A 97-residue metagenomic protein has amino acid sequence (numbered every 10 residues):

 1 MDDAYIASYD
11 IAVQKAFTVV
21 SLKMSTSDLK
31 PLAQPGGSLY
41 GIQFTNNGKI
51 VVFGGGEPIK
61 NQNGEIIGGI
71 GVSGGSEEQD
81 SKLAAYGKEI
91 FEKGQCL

Functional and structural regions predicted by a protein language model:
M1-L97: Flexible, solvent-exposed loop/hinge segments and secondary-structure transition points
